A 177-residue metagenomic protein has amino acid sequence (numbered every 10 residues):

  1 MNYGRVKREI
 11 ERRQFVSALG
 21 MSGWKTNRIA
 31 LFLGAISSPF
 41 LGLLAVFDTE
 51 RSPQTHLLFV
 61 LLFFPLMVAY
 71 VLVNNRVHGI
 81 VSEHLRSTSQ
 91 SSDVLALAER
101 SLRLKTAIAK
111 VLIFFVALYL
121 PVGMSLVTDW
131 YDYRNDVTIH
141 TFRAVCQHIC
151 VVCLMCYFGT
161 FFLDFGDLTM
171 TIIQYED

Functional and structural regions predicted by a protein language model:
M1, L33-F47, F59-R76, F115-S125 (+1 more regions): Membrane-embedded alpha-helical transmembrane segments of multi-pass integral membrane proteins
M1-A45: N-terminal helical submodule of small eukaryotic multi-pass membrane proteins
N2-E9, N75-R86, F158-E176: Transmembrane-helix exit/juxtamembrane "anchor" motif
R13-L19, R86-R100, M170-D177: Non-transmembrane, juxtamembrane loop and terminal tail segments of multi-pass eukaryotic membrane proteins
M21-S38, Q54-F64, V68, R100-V116 (+1 more regions): Hydrophobic alpha-helical segments of membrane proteins, primarily the transmembrane helices and their short helical
L43-L62, G79-I80, V122-A144: Membrane-lumen (extracellular) interface motif
V71-I108, L120-D129: Short helix-loop boundary/capping segments
V116-D177: C-terminal transmembrane-bundle signature of multipass membrane proteins, characterized by strong activation on
